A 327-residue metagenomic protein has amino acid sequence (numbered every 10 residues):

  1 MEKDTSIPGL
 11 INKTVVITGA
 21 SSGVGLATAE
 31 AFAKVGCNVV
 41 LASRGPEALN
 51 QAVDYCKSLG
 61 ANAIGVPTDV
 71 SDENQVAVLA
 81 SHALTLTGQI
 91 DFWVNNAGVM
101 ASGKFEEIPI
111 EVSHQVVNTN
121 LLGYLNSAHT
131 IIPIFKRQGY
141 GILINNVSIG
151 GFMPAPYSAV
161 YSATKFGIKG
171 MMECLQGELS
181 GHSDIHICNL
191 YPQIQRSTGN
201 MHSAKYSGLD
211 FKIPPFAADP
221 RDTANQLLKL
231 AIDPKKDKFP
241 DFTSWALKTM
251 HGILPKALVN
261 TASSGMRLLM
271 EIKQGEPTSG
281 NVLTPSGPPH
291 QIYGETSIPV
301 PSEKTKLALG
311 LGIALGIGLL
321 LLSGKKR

Functional and structural regions predicted by a protein language model:
T14, S21-G23: Conserved glycine-rich cofactor-binding loop
C37-Q51: Conserved glycine-rich Rossmann-like NAD(P)H-binding loop of the short-chain dehydrogenase/reductase
P67-V78, I110: The beta1-alpha1 cofactor-binding region of Rossmann-like NAD(H)/NADP(H)-dependent oxidoreductases
K104-F105, V112-V117: Substrate-binding pocket helix/loop in short-chain dehydrogenase/reductase
A128, T164: Active-site helix of classical SDR
G181-K273: SDR active-site lid
S302-K326: Hydrophobic alpha-helical topogenic segments used for membrane insertion/localization
